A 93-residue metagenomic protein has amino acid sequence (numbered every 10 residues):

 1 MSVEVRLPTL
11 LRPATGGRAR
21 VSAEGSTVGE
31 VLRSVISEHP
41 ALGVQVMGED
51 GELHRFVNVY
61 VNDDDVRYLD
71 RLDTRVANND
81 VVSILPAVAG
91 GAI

Functional and structural regions predicted by a protein language model:
M1-I93: Ubiquitin-like/PB1-type beta-grasp interaction modules and other compact soluble beta-rich domains
